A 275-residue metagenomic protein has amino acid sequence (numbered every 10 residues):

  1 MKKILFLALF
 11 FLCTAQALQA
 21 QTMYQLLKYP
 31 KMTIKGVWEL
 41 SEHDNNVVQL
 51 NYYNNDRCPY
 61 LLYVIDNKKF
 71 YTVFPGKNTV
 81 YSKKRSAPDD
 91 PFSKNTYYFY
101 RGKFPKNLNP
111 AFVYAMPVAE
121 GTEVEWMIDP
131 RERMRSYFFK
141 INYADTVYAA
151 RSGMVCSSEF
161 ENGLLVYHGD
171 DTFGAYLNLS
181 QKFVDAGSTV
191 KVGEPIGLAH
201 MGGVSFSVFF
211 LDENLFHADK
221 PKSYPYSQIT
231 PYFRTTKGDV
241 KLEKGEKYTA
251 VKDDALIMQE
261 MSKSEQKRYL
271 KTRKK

Functional and structural regions predicted by a protein language model:
I4-T14: Sec-dependent N-terminal signal peptides
Q21-V73: Cationic-aromatic interfacial patches
Y29, P110-Y114, S207-K275: Acidic, glycine-rich catalytic/binding loops that coordinate metals and/or anionic ligands
I65-K94: Intrinsically disordered, low-complexity Pro/Gly/Ser/Thr-rich segments with frequent PxxP/GP/PP motifs and embedded
S86-G121: Terminal connector regions
E123-Y148: Short glycine/threonine/proline-enriched tight-turn/helix- or strand-capping micro-motif at secondary-structure
A149-F183, G202-S207: Zn2+-dependent peptidoglycan hydrolase active-site motif and core
G153-V155, G187-A199: A structural signal for short beta-strand/turn segments enriched in small hydrophobics and glycine
